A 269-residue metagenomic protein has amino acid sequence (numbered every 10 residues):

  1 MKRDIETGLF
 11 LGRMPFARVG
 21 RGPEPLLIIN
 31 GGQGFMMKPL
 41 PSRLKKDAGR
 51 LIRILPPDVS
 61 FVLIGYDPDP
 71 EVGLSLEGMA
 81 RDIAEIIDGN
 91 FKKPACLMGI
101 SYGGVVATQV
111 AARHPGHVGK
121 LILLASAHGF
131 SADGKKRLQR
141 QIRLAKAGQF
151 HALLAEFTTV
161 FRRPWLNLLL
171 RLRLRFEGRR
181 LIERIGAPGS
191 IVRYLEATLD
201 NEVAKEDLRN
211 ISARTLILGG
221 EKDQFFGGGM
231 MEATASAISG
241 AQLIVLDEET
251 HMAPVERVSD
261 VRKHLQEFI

Functional and structural regions predicted by a protein language model:
E6-P70: Conserved HGGG/HGGXW glycine-rich cap/lid loop of the alpha/beta-hydrolase fold
G78-A95: Conserved acidic catalytic loop of the alpha/beta-hydrolase fold
G99-G103, A107: Gly/Ala-rich beta-loop-alpha elbow adjacent to hydrolase catalytic centers
A112, G119-G148: Flexible "cap/lid" loop of the alpha/beta hydrolase fold
A132-K135, L153-E202, D207: Conserved alpha/beta-hydrolase catalytic His-Asp/Glu region
I211, I217-G219, D223: Short beta-strand/loop motif that positions the catalytic acidic residue of the alpha/beta-hydrolase fold
Q224-M230: Conserved alpha/beta-hydrolase "acid-adjacent" motif
L243-R262: Catalytic histidine-centered segment of alpha/beta-hydrolase-like enzymes
